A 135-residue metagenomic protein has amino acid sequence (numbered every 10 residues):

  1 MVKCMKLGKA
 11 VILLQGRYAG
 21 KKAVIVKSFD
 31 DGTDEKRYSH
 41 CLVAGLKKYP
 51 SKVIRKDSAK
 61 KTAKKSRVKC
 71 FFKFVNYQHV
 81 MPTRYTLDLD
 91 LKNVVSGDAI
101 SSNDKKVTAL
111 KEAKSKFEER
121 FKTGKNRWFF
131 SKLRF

Functional and structural regions predicted by a protein language model:
M1-G20, V26-F135: Ferredoxin-like alpha/beta domains used as RNA- or RNAP-binding modules
